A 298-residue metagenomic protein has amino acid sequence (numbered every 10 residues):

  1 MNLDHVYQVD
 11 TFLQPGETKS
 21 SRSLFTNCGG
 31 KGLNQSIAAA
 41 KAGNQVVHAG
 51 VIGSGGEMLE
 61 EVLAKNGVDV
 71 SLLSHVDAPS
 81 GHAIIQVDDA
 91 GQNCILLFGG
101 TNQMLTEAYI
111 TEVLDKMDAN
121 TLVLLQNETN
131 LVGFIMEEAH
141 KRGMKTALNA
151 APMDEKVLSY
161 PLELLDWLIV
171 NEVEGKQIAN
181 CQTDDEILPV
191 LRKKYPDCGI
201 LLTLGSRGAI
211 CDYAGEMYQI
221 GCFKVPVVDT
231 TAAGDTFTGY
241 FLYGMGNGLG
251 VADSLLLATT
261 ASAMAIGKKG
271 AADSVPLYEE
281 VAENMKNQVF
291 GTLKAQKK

Functional and structural regions predicted by a protein language model:
M1-P15: Positively charged, low-complexity intrinsically disordered leader regions
L3, H48, H75, I85-L122: Conserved phosphate-binding/catalytic loop of the ribokinase/pfkB sugar-kinase fold
P15-H82, E283-V289: Substrate-binding N-lobe of the ribokinase-like
I37, H82-Q86, C94, G208-D212: Short beta-strand scaffold segments in enzyme catalytic cores
A40-K41, H140, G246: Gly/Ala-rich phosphate-binding loop of Rossmann-like dinucleotide-binding domains, activating on the conserved
Y109-V113, L131-F134, E155-Y160, E186-I187: Short acidic active-site motifs
H140-A147, A151-Q219: Conserved phosphate/ATP/ADP-binding segment of small-molecule kinases
D185-K298: Conserved phosphate-binding/catalytic region of the ribokinase-like
